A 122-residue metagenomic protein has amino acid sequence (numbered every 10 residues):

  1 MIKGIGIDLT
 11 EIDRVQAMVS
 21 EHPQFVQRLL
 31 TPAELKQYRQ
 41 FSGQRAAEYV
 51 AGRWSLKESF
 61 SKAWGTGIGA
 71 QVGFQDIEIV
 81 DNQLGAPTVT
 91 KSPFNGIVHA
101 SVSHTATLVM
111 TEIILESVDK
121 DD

Functional and structural regions predicted by a protein language model:
M1-D122: Core catalytic alpha/beta fold that binds nucleotide/phospho-ligands
